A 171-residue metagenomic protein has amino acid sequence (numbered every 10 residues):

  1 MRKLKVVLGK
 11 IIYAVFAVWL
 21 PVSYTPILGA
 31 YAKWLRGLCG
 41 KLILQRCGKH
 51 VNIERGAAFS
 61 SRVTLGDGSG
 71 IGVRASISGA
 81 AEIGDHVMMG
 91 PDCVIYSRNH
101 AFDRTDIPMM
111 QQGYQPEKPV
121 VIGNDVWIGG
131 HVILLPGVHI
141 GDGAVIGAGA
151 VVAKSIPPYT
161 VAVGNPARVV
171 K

Functional and structural regions predicted by a protein language model:
M1-H50: A transmembrane-helix-recognition feature enriched in membrane-embedded lipid enzymes and envelope glyco-/phospholipid
A30-K33, G37, A58-L65, G70-V138 (+1 more regions): Flexible, glycine/small-residue-enriched loop-and-beta-strand segment within the central core of proteins
H50-I53, I71: Extracellular beta-strand-rich, repetitive "passenger/adhesive" scaffolds that bind or process carbohydrates
G68, G143, T160: Catalytic-loop signature of eukaryotic-like protein kinases
H100, G141, P157-Y159: Short conserved catalytic/interaction loops centered on acidic-Pro-aromatic/His motifs
W127, V145, V161-V163: Short-chain dehydrogenase/reductase
G130-V145, A150-K154: Beta-rich strand-turn-strand
I156, V161-K171: C-terminal end-helix/capping segment
